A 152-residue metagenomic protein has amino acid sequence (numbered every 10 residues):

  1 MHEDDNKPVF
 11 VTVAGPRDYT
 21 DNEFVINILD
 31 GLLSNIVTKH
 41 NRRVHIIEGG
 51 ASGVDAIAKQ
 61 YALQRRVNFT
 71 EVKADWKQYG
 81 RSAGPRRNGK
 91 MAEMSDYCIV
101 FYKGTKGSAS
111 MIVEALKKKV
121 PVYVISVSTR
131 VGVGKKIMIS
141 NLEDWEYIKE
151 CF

Functional and structural regions predicted by a protein language model:
H2-V11, D18-W145: Acidic/glycine-enriched connector segments
